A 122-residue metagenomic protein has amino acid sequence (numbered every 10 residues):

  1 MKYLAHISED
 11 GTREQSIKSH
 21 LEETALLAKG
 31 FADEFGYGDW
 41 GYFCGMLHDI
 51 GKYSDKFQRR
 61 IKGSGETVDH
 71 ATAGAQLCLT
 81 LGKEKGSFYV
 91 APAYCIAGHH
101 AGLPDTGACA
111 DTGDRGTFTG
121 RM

Functional and structural regions predicted by a protein language model:
K2-M122: Accessory nucleic-acid engagement/destabilization modules that flank
